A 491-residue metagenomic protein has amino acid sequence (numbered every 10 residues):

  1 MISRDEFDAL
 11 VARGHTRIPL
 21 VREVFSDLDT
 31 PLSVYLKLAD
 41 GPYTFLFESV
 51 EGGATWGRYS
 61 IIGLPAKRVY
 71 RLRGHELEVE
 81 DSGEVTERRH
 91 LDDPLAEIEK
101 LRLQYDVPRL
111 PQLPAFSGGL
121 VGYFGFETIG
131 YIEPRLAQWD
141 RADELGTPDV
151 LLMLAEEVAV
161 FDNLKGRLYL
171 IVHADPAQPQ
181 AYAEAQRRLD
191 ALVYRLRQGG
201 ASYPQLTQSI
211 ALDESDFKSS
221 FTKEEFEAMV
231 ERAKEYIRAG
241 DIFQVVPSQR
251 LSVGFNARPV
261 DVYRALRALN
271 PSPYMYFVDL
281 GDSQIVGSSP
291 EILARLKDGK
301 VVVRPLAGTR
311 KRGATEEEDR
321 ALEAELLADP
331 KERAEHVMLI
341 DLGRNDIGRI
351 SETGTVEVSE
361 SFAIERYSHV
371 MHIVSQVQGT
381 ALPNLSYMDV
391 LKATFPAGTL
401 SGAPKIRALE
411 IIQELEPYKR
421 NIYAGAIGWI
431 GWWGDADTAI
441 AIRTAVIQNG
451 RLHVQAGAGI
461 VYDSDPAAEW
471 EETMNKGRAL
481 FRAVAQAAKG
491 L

Functional and structural regions predicted by a protein language model:
M1-L491: Extended alpha-helical targeting/anchoring segments, especially N-terminal organellar/secretory targeting helices
